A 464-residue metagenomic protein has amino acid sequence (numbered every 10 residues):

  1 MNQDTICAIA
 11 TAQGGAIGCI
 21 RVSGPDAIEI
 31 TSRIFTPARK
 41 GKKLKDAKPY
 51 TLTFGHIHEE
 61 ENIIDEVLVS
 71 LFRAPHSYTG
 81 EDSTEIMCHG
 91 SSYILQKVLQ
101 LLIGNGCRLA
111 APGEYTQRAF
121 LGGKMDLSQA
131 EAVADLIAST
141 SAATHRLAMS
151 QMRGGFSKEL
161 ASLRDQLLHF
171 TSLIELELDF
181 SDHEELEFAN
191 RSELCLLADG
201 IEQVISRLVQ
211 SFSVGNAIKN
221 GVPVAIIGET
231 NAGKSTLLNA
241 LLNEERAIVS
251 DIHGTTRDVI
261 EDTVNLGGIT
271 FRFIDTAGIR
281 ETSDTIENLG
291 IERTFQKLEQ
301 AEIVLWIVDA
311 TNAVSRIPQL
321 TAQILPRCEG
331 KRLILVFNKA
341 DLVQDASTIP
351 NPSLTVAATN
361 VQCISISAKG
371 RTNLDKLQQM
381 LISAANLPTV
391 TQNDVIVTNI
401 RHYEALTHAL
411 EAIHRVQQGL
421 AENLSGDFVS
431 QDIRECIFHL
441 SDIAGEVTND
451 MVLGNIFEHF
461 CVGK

Functional and structural regions predicted by a protein language model:
M1-R146, S150, G154, R327 (+1 more regions): A glycine-rich (often HGG/GG-containing) alpha/beta subdomain
N2-I9, H145-N265, T282-D284, Q300 (+1 more regions): C-terminal-of-GTPase-core extension/linker across diverse P-loop GTPases
G14, P25-A27, R73-S77, S91-Y93 (+5 more regions): Conserved nucleotide-binding/hydrolysis micro-motifs of P-loop NTPases
R21, L238, D275: Short, acidic/hydrophobic/Gly-rich beta-strand patch recurrent on exposed beta strands that often constitutes part
T53-R73, G254-T282, Q300-I303: Switch I (G2) and immediately adjacent beta-strands of P-loop GTPase domains
R108, T270-R272, Q362: Conserved beta-strand segments of alpha/beta enzyme cores
F273, I307, V336: Generic enzyme active-site microenvironment
E287-T311: Inter-motif core of Ras-like GTPase G domains
